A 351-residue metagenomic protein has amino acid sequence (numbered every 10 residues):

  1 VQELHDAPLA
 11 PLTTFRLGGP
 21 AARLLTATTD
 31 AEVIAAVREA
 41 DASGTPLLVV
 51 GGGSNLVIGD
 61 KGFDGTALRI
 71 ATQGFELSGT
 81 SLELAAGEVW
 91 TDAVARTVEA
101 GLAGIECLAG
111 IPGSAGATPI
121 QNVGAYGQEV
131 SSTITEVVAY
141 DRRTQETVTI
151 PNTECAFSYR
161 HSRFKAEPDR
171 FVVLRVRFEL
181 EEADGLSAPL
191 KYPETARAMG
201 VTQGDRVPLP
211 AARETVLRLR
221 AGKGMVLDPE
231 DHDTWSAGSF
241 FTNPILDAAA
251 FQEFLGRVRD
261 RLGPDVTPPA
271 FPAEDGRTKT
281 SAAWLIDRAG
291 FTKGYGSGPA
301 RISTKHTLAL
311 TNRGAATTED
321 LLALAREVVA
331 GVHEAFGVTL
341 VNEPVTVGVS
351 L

Functional and structural regions predicted by a protein language model:
V1-T144: Anion-binding (especially nucleotide phosphate/pyrophosphate-binding) glycine-rich loop and adjoining beta-alpha core
L4-H5, P11-T14, T147-L310, A315-E319 (+1 more regions): Phosphate/pyrophosphate- and phosphate-bearing ligand-binding catalytic cores of soluble enzymes
T29, G53, G113, Q145 (+4 more regions): Residue-level signal for inorganic ion chemistry
A36-A40, K191, T195, L324-V328: Short amphipathic alpha-helices in soluble, non-transmembrane regions that often serve as interface/regulatory elements
V94, A282, V329: Generic structural marker for isolated residues within well-ordered, non-membrane alpha-helices of soluble domains
E99-L102, T318-L324: Beta-rich strand-turn-strand
